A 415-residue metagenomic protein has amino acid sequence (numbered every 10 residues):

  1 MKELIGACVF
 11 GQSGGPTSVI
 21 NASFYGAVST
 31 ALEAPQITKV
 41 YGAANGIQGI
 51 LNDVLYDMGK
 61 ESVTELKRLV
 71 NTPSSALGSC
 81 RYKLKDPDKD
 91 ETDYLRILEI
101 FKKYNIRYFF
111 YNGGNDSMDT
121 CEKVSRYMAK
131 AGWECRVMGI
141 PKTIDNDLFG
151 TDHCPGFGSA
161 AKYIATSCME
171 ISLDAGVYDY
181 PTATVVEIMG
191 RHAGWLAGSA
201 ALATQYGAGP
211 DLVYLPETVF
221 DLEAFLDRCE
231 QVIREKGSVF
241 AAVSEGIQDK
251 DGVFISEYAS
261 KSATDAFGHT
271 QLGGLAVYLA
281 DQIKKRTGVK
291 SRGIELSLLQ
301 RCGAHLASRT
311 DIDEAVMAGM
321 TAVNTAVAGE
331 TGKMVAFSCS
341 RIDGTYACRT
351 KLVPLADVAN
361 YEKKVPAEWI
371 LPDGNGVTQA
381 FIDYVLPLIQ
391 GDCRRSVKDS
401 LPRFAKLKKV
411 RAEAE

Functional and structural regions predicted by a protein language model:
M1, N52-R107, D116-S117, P155-F157 (+1 more regions): Glycine-rich oxoanion-binding loops at beta->alpha junctions
M1-L55: N-terminal phosphate-binding or glycine-rich loops at protein starts, especially the Walker A/P-loop of NTPases
L4-F10, L69-K83, K142-D152, D179-T182 (+1 more regions): Gly-rich Lys/Arg/Thr-decorated short loops/hinges at beta-loop-alpha junctions or inter-strand turns that position
S13-G15, A43-Q48, R81-Y82, G114-N115 (+5 more regions): Short, ordered loop/turn segments at secondary-structure junctions
T17-A27, I50-L51, D93-L95, N115-K123 (+5 more regions): Short glycine/serine/threonine-rich phosphate/pyrophosphate-binding segments that cradle anionic phosphate groups
A43, I100, Y108-G113, D119-E134 (+2 more regions): Accessory alpha-helical/coil subdomains and C-terminal extensions that flank or cap enzyme catalytic cores
E257-A259, A263-E415: C-terminal non-catalytic interaction/assembly regions of soluble proteins
